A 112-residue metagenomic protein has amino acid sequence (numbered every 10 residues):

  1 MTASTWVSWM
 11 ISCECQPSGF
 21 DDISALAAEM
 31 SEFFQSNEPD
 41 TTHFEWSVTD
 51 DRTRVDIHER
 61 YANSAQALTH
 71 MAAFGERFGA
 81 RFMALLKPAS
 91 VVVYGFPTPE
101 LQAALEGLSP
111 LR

Functional and structural regions predicted by a protein language model:
M1-V55, A62-A72, A84-R112: Short S/T/G/P-rich N-terminal loop/turn motif that feeds into the first structured element of a domain
G75-A80: A short, acidic, amphipathic alpha-helical segment used as a generic capping/interface helix at domain edges
